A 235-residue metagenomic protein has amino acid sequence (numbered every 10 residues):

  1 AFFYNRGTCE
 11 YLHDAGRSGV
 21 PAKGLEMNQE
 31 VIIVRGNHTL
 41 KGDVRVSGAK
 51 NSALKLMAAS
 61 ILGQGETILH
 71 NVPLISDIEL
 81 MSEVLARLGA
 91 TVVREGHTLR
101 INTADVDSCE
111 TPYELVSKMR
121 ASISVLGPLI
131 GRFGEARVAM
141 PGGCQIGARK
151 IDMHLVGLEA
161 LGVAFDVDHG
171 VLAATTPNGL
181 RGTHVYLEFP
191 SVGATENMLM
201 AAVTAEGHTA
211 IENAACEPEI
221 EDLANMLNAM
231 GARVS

Functional and structural regions predicted by a protein language model:
F2-R6: Extreme N-terminal basic, low-complexity initiation segments that serve as generic localization/processing leaders
G7-H13, A22-S235: Structural preference for solvent-exposed beta-strand-turn elements and adjacent flexible terminal/loop segments within
